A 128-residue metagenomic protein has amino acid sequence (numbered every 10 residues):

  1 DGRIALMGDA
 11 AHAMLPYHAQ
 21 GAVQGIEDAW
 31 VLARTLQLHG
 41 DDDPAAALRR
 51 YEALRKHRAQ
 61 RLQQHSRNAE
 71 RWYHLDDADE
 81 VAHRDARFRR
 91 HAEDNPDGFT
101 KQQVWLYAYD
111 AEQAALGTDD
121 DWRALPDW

Functional and structural regions predicted by a protein language model:
D1-N68, W72-Y73: Conserved mid-domain beta->alpha element of the FAD-binding
H12-A13, V31-G40, A53, H74-W128: C-terminal lid/capping helical subdomain adjacent to the catalytic/cofactor pocket in oxidative enzymes
